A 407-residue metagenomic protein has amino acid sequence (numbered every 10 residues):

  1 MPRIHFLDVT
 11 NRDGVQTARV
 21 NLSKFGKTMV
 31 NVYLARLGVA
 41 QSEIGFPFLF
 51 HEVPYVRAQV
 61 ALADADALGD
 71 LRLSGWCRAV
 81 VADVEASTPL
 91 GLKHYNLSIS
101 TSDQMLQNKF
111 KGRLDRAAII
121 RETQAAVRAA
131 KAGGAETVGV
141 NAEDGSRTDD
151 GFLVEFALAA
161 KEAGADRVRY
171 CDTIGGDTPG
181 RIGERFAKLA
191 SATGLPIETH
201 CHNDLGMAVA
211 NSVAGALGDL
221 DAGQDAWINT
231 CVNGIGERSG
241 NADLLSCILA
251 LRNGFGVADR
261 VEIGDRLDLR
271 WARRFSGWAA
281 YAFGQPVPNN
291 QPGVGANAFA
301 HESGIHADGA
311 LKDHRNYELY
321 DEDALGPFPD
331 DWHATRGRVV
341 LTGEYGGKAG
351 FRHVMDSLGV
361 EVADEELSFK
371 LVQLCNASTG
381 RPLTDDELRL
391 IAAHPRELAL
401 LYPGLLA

Functional and structural regions predicted by a protein language model:
I4, D8-T10, L249-L251, A258-A407: A mid-to-C-terminal "edge-of-domain" accessory segment
I4-F6, D13-Q41, L62-A67, V81-L195 (+1 more regions): Alpha/beta enzyme core
R19-G26, P47-H51, G75, A79 (+13 more regions): Catalytic cores of large soluble enzymes that bind and process phosphate-bearing ligands
Q41-G45, R72-G75, G139-A142, E198-H200 (+1 more regions): Short catalytic-loop micro-motif centered on adjacent basic/acidic residues
F46-F50, C77-V81, I99-D103, A142-S146 (+3 more regions): Active-site-proximal loop/turn and secondary-structure-junction residues that shape catalytic pockets, frequently
H51-D64: Glycine-rich loop at the start of a catalytic domain that most often binds anionic cofactors/ligands
A65-C77: A glycine-rich helix N-cap at a beta->alpha junction
I174-N316: Catalytic alpha/beta core domains of metabolic enzymes, predominantly
